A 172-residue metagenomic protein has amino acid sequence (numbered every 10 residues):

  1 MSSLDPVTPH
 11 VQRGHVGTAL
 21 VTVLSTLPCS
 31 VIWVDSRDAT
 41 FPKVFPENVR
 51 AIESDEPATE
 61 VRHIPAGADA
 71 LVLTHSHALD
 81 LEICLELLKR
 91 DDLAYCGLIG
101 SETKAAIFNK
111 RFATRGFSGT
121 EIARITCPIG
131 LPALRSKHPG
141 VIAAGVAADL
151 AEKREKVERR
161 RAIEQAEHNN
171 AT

Functional and structural regions predicted by a protein language model:
M1-D35, K43-E47, D149-T172: Segments forming oxygen-rich coordination pockets for charged ligands
R13, S36, S54-D55, H75-S76 (+1 more regions): Fold-independent oxyanion-binding glycine-rich loops and adjacent beta-strand/coil segments at enzyme active sites
S30, R50, A123-R124: Conserved beta-strand segments of alpha/beta enzyme cores
R37-D38, E102: Residues in the short beta-alpha loop(s) of Rossmann-like NAD(P)-binding domains
A39-V49, H63-I64: Short loop/helix-cap segments at secondary-structure boundaries that form the rim of catalytic
E53-T114, A143, A147: Phosphate-bearing ligand-interacting subdomains that bind or position ATP/ADP/UDP/GDP/NAD(P) or nucleotide-linked
I99-T172: Adenosine-phosphate binding glycine-rich loop
